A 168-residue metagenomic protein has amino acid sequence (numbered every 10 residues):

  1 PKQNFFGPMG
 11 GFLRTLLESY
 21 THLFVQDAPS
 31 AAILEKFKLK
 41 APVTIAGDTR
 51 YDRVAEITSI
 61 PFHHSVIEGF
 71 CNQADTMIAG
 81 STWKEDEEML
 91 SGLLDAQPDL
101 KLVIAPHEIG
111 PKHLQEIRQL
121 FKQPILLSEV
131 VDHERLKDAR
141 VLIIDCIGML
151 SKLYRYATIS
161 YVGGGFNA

Functional and structural regions predicted by a protein language model:
P1-I45, T49-R53, T58, I78 (+3 more regions): Active-site and donor-binding regions of nucleotide-sugar-utilizing enzymes
T15-L16, F70, R135, L153: Structural alpha-helical scaffold elements that stabilize or flank donor/cofactor-binding regions in carbohydrate
E18-H22, D75-T76, K101-L102, R140-V141: Short active-site oxyanion
S19, K38-A41, P98, F121 (+1 more regions): Short, structured coil segments at secondary-structure junctions
G47, L126-V131, L136-C146: Active-site donor-binding acidic/aromatic loop of nucleotide-activated sugar and phosphosugar transferases involved
D48, L90, Y161: Residue-level signature of catalytic and energy-coupling elements of molecular machines, predominantly ATP/GTP-dependent
A55-V131: Conserved catalytic-core segment of nucleotide-activated headgroup transferases in glycan assembly
K137-N167: Acidic donor-binding loop of glycosyltransferase active sites
